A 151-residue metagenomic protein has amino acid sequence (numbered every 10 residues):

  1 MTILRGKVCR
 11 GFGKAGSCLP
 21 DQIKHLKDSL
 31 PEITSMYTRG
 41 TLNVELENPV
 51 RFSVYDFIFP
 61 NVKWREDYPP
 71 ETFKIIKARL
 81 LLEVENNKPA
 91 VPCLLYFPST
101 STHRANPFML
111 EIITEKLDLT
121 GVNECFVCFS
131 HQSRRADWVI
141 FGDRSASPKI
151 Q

Functional and structural regions predicted by a protein language model:
M1-N106, V127-A146: Long, compositionally biased stretches
L110-A136: Well-ordered alpha/beta subsegment
E111, R144-I150: Flexible glycine-rich active-site/ligand-binding loops centered on an Asp-His dyad
